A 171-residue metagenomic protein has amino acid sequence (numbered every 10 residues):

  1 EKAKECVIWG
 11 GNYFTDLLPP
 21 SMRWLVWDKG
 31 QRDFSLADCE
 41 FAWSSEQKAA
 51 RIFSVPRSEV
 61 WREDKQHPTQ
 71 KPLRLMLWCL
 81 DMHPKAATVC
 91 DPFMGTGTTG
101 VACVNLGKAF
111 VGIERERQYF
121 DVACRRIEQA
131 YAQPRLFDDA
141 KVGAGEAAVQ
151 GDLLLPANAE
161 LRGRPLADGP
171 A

Functional and structural regions predicted by a protein language model:
E1-A171: Class I S-adenosyl-L-methionine
